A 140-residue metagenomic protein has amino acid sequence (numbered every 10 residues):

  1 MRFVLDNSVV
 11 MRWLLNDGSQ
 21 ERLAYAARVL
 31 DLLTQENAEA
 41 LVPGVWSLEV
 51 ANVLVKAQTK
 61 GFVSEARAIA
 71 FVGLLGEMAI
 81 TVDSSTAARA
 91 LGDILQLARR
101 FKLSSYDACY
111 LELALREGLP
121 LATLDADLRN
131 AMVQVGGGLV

Functional and structural regions predicted by a protein language model:
M1-V45, A57-A70: Short, well-structured N-terminal submotif of metal-dependent ribonuclease cores
R2, D83, L111-V140: Acidic, PIN/NYN-like endoribonuclease modules and their adjacent C-terminal/linker elements
V9-V10, W46, R89, Y110 (+1 more regions): Alpha-helix capping/helix-boundary segments
R12-L14, V53, A131-M132: Residues that scaffold the ATP/ADP-binding catalytic core of kinase and kinase-like folds
P43, Y106, L124: Replace "coordinates the UDP/GDP/TDP-sugar" with "coordinates nucleotide-activated sugar donors
G44-S47, R67-R99, E112: Acidic catalytic patch
